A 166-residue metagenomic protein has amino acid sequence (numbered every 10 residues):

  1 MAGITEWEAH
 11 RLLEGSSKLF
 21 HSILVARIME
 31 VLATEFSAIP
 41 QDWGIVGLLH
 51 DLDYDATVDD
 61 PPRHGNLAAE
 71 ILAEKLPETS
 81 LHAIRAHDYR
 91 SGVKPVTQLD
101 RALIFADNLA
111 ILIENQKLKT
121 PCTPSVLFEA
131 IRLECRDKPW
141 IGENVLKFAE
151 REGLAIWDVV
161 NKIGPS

Functional and structural regions predicted by a protein language model:
M1-D60: Acidic/His-rich, divalent-metal-binding segments that scaffold phosphate/diphosphate chemistry
G3, L19-I23, P62, V96 (+3 more regions): Electropositive phosphate-/nucleotide-binding environments in soluble metabolic enzymes
E6-W7, L112-N115, I141-K147: Acidic/polar active-site rim loop that often engages polyanionic ligands
I23-R27, G65-L67, V93, G142-E143: A generic alpha-helix surface/boundary motif
L24-V31, I71, E114, A130 (+2 more regions): Alpha-helical scaffold segments in soluble metabolic enzymes
E30, T34, A73, E150: Short polybasic/polar patches that bind polyanions
F36-K138: Divalent metal-dependent catalytic cores for phosphoryl transfer on phosphate-bearing substrates
T123, L127-K162: C-terminal binding/interaction regions
